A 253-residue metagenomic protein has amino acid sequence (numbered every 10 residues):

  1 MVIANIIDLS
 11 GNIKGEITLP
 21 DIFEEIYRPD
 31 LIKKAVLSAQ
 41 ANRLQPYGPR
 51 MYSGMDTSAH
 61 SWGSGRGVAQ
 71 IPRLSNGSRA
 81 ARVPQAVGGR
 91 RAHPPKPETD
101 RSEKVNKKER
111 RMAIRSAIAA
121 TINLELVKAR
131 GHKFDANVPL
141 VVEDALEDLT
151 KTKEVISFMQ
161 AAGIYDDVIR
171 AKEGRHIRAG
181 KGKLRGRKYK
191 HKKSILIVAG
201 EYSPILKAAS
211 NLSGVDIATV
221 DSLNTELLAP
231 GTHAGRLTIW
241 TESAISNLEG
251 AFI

Functional and structural regions predicted by a protein language model:
I13-H191: Basic, glycine/proline-rich low-complexity segments that contact nucleic acids
T99, A162-Y165, K183-R187, H191-I195 (+3 more regions): Phospho-regulatory, Ser/Thr- and acidic-rich intrinsically disordered linkers and terminal tails that flank modular
I177-A179, D221-E226: Short acidic loop-to-helix transition motifs that present clustered carboxylates
I195, L212-V215: RNase H-like, Mg2+-dependent phosphodiesterase core, and more generally RNA phosphate-backbone-engaging helix-loop
V215-D221: Short hydrophobic/aromatic-enriched beta-strand-loop microsegments
